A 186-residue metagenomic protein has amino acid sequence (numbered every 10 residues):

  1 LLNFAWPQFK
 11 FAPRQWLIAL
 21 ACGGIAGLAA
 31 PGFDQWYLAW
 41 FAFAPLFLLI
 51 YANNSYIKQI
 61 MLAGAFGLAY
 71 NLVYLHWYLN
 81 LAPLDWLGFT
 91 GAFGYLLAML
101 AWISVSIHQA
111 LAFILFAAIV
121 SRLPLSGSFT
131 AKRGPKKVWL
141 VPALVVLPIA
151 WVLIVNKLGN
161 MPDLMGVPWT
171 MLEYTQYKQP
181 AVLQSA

Functional and structural regions predicted by a protein language model:
L1-A186: Membrane-embedded alpha-helical bundles of multi-pass enzymes that act on lipidic or dolichyl-linked glycan substrates
